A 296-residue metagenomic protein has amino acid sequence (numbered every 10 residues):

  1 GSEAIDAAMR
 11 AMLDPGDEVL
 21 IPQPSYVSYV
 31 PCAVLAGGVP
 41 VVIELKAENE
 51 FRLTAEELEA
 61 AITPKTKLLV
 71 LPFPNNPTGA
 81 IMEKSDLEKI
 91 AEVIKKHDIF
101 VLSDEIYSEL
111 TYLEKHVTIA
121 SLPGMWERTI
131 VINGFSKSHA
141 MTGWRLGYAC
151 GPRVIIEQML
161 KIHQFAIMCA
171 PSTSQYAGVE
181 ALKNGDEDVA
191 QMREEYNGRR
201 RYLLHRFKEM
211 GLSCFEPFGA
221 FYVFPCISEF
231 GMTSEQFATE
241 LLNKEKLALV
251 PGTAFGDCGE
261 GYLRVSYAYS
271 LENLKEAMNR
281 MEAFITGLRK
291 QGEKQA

Functional and structural regions predicted by a protein language model:
S2-A296: PLP-dependent class I/II
